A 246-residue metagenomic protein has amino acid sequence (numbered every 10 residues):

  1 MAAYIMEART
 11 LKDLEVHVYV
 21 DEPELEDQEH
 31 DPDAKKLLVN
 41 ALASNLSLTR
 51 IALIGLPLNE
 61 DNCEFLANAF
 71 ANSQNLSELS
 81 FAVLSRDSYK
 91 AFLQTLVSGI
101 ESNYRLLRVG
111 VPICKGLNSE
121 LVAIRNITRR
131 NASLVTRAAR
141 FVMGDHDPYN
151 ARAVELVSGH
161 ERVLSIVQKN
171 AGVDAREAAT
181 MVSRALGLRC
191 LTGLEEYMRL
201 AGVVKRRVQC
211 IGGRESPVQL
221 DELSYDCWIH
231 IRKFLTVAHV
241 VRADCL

Functional and structural regions predicted by a protein language model:
M1-D31, L38: Core solenoid repeat modules with strong leucine/isoleucine-rich periodicity, prominently canonical LRR arrays but also
A3-M6, D27, L37-A43, E64-A71 (+1 more regions): Recurring C-terminal helix/loop segment of individual leucine-rich repeat
I5-D13, L42-R50, F70-E78, E101-L106: Leucine-rich repeat
T10, D33-A34, S47, L58-N62 (+5 more regions): Structural recognition of alpha-solenoid helical scaffolds
L14-H17, I51-L53, L79-A82, V109-V111: Conserved hydrophobic beta-strand positions in leucine-rich repeat
V20-K36, L56-E64, S85-L93, C114-L121: Short, solvent-exposed loop/turn at the beta-strand->alpha-helix junction within individual leucine-rich repeat
D31-P32, S44-R50, C210-G212: Short, flexible domain-boundary/linker segments around small modular repeats
A82-L246: Cullin-RING E3 adaptor/co-adaptor recruitment helices
